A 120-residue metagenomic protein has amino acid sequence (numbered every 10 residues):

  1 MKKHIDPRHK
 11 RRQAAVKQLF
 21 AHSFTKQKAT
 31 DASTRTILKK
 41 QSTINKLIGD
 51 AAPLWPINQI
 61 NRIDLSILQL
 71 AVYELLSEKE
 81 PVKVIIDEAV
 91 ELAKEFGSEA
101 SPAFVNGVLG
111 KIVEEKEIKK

Functional and structural regions predicted by a protein language model:
M1-E95, E99-P102, G107-K120: N-terminal interaction/assembly modules
